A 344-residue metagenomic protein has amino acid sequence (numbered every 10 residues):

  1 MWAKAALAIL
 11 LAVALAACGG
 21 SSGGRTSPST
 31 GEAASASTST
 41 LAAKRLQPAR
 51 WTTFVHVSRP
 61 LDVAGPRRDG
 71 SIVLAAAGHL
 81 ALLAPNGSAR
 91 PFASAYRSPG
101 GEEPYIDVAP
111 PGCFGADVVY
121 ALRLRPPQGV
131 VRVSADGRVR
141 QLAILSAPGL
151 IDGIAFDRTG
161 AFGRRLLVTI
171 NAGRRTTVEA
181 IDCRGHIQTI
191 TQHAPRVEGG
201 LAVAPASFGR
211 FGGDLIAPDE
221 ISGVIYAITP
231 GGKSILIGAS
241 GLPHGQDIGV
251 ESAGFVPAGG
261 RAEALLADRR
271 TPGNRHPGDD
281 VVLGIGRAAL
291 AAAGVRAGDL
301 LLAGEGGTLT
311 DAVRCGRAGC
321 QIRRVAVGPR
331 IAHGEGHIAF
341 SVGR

Functional and structural regions predicted by a protein language model:
M1-L7: Bacterial N-terminal signal peptides that target proteins for export
L10: …; additionally, a secondary subgroup of soluble metalloenzymes is captured
A16-A17: C-terminal motif of bacterial Sec signal peptides marking the signal peptidase cleavage site
G20-L46: N-terminal low-complexity, Pro/Thr-rich disordered segments that flank secretion/membrane-targeting signals
T38-R344: Sequence/structural signature of beta-propeller domains
